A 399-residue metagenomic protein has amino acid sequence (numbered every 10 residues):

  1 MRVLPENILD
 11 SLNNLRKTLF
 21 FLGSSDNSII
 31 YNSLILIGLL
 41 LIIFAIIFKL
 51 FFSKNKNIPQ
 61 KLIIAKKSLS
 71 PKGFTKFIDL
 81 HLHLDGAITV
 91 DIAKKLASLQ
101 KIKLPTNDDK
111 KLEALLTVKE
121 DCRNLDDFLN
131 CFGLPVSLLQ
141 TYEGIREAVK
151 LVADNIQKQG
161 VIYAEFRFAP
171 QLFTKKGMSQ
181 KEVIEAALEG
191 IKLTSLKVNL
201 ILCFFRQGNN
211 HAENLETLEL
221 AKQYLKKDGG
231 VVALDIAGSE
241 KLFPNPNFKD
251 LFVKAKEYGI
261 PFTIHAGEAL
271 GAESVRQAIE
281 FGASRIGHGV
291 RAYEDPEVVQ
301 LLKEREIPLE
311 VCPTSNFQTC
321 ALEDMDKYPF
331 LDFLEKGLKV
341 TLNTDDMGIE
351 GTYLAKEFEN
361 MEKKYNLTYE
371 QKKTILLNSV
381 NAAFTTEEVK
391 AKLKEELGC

Functional and structural regions predicted by a protein language model:
M1-S25: Short, strongly hydrophobic alpha-helical membrane anchors
E6, F20-F21, S53, A65 (+2 more regions): General helical structural elements
L9-D10, I42, I47, P59-Q60: Helix-centric, low-specificity signal for extended rod-like, repetitive segments
R16, F20-I29, F52-K54, P59 (+1 more regions): Low-complexity, charge- and small-residue-enriched intrinsically disordered regions
I30-S53: Terminal signal-anchor or tail-anchor transmembrane helices that tether membrane-associated enzymes to cellular
I58-I260, A269-S274, E280, R285 (+2 more regions): Metal-cofactor-binding active-site regions of metalloenzymes
F262-I264: Conserved hydrophobic beta-strand within the GNAT/NAT acetyltransferase core sheet that lines the active-site cleft
